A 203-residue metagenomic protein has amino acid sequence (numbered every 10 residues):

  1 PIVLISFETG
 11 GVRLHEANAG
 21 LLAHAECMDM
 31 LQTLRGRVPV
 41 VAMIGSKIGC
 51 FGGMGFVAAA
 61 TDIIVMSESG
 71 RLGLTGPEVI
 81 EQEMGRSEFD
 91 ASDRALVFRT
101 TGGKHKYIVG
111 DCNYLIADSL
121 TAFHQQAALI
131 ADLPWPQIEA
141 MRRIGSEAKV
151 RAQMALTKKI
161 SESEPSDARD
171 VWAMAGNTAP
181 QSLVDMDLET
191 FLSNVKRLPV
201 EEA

Functional and structural regions predicted by a protein language model:
P1-R13: A structural preference for short, pocket-lining loop segments at secondary-structure junctions
G11-E139: Conserved catalytic cores of soluble enzyme domains, especially glycine-rich substrate-binding beta-alpha loops
Q82-A203: Amphipathic alpha-helical segments at domain termini/boundaries
